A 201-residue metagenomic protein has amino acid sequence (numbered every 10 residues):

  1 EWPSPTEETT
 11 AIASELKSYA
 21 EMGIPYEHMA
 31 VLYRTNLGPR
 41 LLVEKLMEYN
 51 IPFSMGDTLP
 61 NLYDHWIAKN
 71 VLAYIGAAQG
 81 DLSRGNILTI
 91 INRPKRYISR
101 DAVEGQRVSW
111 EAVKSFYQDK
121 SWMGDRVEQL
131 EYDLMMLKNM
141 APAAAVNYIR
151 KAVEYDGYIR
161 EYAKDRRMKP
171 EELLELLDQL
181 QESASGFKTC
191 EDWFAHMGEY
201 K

Functional and structural regions predicted by a protein language model:
E1-P52, A78-G80: Helicase P-loop NTPase motor core
W2, G56-T58, W193-H196: Conserved beta-strand termini and adjacent loop/short-helix elements that scaffold enzyme active sites in alpha/beta
P5-T6, T35-G38, L59-Y63, K95-R96: Conserved nucleotide-binding/hydrolysis micro-motifs of P-loop NTPases
P25, R40-K45, N50, L72-K201: Conserved helicase C-terminal RecA-like lobe
M29-R34, P60, N92, R166: Conserved short loop/turn motifs at secondary-structure junctions
A30, G56-T58, A102, R160-E161: Short loop/turn and capping residues at structural boundaries
G56-Q79: Short alpha-helix plus adjacent loop in nuclease-associated cores
